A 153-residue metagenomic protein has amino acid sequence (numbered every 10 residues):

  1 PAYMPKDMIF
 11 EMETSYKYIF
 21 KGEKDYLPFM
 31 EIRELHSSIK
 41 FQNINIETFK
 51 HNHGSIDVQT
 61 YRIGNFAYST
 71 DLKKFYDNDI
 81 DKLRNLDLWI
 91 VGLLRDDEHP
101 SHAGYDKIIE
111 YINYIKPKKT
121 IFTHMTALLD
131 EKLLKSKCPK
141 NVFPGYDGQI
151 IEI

Functional and structural regions predicted by a protein language model:
P1-S69, K135-I153: Binuclear metal-dependent hydrolase catalytic cores
D7, H53, K73, R95 (+1 more regions): Short, glycine/serine-rich, charged loops/turns that create anion-binding and catalytic segments at active sites
N52-Q59, I63-G92: Active-site-proximal loop/helix segments of hydrolase catalytic cores
Y76-L88, L93-I153: Binuclear metal-ion centers of metallo-dependent hydrolases, dominated by the metallo-beta-lactamase
